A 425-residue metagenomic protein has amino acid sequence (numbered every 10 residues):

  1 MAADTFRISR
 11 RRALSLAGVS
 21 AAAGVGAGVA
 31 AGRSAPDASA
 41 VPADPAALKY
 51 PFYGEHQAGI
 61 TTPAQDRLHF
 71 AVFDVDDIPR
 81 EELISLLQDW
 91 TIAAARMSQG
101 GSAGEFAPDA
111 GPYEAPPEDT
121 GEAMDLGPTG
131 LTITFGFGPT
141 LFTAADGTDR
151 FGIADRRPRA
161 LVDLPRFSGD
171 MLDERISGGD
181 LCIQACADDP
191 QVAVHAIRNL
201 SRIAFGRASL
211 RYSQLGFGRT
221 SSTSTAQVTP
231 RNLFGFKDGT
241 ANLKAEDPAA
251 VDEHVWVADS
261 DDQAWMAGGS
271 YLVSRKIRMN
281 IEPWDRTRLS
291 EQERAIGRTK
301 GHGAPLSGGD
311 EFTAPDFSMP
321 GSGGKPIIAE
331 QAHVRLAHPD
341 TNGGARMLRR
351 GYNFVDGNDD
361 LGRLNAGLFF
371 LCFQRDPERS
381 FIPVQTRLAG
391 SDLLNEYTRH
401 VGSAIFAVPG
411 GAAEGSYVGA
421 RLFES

Functional and structural regions predicted by a protein language model:
M1-I8: N-terminal secretory signal peptides
R12-A31, S39-S425: Long, histidine/aromatic-enriched segments associated with O2/redox biology
